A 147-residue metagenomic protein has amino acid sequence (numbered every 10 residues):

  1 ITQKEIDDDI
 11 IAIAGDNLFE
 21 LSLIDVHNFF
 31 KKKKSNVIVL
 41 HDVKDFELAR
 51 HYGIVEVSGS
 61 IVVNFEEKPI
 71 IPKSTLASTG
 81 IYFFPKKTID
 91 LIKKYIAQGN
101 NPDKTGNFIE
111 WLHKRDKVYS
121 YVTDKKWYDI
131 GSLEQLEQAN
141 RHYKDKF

Functional and structural regions predicted by a protein language model:
I1-S58, K93: Conserved beta-loop-beta/alpha segment of the NTase-like Rossmann-fold superfamily that binds/positions NTPs
I11, L18, H27-K31, I61-F147: Catalytic-core segments of class I nucleotidyltransferases/pyrophosphorylases that form NMP-activated intermediates
